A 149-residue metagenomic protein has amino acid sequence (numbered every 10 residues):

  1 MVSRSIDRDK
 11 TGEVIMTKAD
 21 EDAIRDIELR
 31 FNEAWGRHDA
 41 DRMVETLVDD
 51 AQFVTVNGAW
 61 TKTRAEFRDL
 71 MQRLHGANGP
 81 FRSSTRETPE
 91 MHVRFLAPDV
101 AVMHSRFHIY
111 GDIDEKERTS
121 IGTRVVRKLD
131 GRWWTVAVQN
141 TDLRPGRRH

Functional and structural regions predicted by a protein language model:
M1-D50, W134, G146-H149: Short, low-complexity N-terminal intrinsically disordered segments enriched in polar/charged residues
I6, T119-H149: Short beta-strand edge/turn micro-motifs at domain boundaries
A19-D22, I27, A40-D99, R106 (+1 more regions): A solvent-exposed, acidic/Ser-Thr-rich amphipathic alpha-helical stretch
L47, F107-I109, Q139-D142: Short beta-strand segments enriched in hydrophobic/aromatic residues within well-folded beta-rich domains
V54, H104, T123, R127: Residue-level detector of conserved, well-ordered beta-strand and adjacent loop positions that form binding/recognition
V93-A101, V126-R132: A short, structured loop/turn motif at beta-sheet edges
I109-G111, V126: Beta-strand elements of well-folded, non-transmembrane domains
